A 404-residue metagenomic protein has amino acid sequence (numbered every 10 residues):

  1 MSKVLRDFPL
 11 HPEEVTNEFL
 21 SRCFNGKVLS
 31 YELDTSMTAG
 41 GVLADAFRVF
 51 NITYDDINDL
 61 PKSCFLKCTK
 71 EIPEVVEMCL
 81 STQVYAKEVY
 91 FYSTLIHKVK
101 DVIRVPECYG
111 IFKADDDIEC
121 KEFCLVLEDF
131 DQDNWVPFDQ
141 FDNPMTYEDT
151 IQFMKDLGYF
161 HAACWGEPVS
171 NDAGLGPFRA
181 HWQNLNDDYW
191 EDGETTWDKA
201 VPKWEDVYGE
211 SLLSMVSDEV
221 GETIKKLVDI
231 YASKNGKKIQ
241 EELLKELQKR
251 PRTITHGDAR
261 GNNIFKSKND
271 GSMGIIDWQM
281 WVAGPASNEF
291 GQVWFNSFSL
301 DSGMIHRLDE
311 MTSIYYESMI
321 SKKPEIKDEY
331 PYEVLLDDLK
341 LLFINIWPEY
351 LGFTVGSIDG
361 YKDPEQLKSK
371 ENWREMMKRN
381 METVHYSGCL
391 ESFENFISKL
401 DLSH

Functional and structural regions predicted by a protein language model:
M1-E122, G236, S267-M273, I397-H404: Conserved NTP-binding catalytic cores of kinases and kinase-like/nucleotidyltransferase enzymes across multiple kinase
A46-Y54, F65, G236-A286: Active-site acidic catalytic loop and adjacent metal/ATP-binding pocket of ATP-dependent phosphoryl transfer enzymes
S63-F65, T69-V84, L95-W190: ATP-binding pocket architecture of kinase catalytic cores
F65-K67, C124-V136, L227-N235, G284-G291: Active-site-adjacent bridging/hinge elements
Y90, T94, M280-P324, I344-K368 (+1 more regions): Active-site activation/catalytic loop segments of kinase-like enzymes and analogous catalytic loops in related
N134-Y159, G166-H256, K268, E371-N372 (+3 more regions): ATP-dependent phospho-/nucleotidyl transfer catalytic cores
P137-T146, I275-Q279, W294-L300: Short helix/strand-bridging catalytic loops that position acidic/His residues to coordinate divalent metals and engage
I151, K322, I326-H404: Extended catalytic cores and adjacent scaffolds of nucleotide/polyanion-binding enzymes
